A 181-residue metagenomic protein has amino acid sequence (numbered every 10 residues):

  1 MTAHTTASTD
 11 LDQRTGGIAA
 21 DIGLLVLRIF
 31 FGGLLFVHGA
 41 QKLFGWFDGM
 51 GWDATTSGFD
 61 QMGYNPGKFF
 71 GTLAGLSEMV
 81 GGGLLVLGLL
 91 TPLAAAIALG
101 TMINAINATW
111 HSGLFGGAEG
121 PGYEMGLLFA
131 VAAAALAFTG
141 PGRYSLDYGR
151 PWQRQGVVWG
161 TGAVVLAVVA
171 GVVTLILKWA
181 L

Functional and structural regions predicted by a protein language model:
M1-K42, T91-L181: Extended, low-polarity transmembrane helix blocks
F30, G63-P66, L87-L90: Residues at alpha-helix boundaries and short interhelical turns
L34-A74, T101, I106-S112: Solvent-exposed, well-ordered loop and adjacent helix/strand elements within mature globular domains that form
F69-G83, L87, L93-A96: Hydrophobic alpha-helical transmembrane segments
